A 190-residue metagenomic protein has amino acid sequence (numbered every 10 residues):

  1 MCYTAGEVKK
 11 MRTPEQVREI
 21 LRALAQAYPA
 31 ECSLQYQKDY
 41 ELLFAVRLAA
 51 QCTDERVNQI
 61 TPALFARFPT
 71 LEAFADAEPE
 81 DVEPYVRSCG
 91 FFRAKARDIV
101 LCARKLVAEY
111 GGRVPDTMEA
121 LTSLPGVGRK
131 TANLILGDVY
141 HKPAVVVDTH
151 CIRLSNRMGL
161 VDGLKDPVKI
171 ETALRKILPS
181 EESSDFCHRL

Functional and structural regions predicted by a protein language model:
M1-C2, T149: Short intrinsically disordered, low-complexity coil segments enriched in acidic
Y3-E7: Short, positively charged and aromatic/hydrophobic N-terminal segments
K10-L190: Catalytic cores of DNA base-excision repair glycosylases
